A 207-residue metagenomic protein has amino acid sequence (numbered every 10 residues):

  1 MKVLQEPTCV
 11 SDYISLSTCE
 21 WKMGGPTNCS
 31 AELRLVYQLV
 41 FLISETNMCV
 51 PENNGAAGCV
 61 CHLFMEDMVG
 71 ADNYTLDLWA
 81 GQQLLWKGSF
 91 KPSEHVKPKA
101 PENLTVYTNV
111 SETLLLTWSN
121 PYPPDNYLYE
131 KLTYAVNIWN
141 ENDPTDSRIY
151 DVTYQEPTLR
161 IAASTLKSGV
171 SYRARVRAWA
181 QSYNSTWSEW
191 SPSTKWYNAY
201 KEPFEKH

Functional and structural regions predicted by a protein language model:
M1-G25, L84-L128, S168, T186-H207: Pro/Thr/Ser/Gly-rich low-complexity, intrinsically disordered linker/stalk tracts
M1-L78, S89: N-terminal "mature ectodomain cap" immediately after the signal peptide in secreted/cell-surface glycoproteins
C19-G24, L33-Q38, D72-G81, L116-P123 (+3 more regions): Structural signature of extracellular immunoglobulin-like
A31, L132, P192: Residues that flank catalytic or metal-binding motifs in active/ligand-binding sites
I43, L84, D143-P144: Short coil/turn linkers that define WD40 beta-propeller blade boundaries
M48-A57, R148-T158: Short beta-strand segments within Ig-like beta-sandwich modules, predominantly Fibronectin type-III
A56-K91, R160-T186: Beta-strand-rich modules
Y150-L159, R177, S185-K195: Accessory, usually C-terminal, subdomains that scaffold auxiliary metal cofactors
